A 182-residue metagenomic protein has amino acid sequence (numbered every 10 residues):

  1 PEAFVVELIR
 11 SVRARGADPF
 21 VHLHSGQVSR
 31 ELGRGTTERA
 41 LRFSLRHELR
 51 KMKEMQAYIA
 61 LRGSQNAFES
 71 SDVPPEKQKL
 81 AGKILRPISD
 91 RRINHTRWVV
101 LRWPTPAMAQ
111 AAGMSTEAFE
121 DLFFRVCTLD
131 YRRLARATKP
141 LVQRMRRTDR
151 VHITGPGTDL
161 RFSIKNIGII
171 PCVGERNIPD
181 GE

Functional and structural regions predicted by a protein language model:
P1-E182: Active-site bordering "gate/hinge" segments that shape substrate access to catalytic or cofactor-binding pockets
